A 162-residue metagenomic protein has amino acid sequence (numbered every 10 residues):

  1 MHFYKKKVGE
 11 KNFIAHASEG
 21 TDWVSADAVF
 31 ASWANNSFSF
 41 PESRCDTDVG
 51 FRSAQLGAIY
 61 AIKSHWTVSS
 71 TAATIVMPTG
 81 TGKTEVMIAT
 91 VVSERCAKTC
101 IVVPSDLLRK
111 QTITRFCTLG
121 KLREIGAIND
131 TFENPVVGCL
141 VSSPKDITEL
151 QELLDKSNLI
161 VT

Functional and structural regions predicted by a protein language model:
M1-V76, E85-E94, T114, T118 (+2 more regions): ATP-dependent helicase/translocase motor core
V49, V102-V103: Intrinsic disorder
P78, P104: P-loop (Walker A) phosphate-binding loop of NTP-binding proteins
G82: Conserved glycine(s) of the Walker
E94-A97, V103: Residue-level signal for short amphipathic helical patches enriched in basic/charged and nearby hydrophobic residues
T99, L107-K145: Conserved helix-turn-beta segment of the N-terminal RecA-like "Helicase ATP-binding" lobe in SF1/SF2 helicases
V141-I160: Conserved motor-coupling elements within RecA-like helicase/translocase cores
